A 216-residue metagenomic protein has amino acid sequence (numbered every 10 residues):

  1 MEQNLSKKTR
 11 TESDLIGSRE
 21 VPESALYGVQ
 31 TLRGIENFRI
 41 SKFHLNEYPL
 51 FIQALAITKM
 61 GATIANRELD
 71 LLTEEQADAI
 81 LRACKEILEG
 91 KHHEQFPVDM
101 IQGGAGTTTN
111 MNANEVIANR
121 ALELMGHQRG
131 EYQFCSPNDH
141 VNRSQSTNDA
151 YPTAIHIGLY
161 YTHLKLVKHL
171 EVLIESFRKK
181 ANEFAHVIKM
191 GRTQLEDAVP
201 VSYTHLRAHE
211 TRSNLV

Functional and structural regions predicted by a protein language model:
M1-T9: Basic/polar N-terminal segments that are highly enriched at the extreme N-terminus, encompassing both cleavable
T11-Q30, G34: N-terminal, positively charged, Ser/Thr/Ala/Gly-biased leader segments that form transit/presequence-like amphipathic
L26-L32, P97-E115, A150: Conserved phosphate/anionic-ligand binding catalytic regions in large, soluble enzymes, centered on
L26-N37, S41, L55-E94, N114-H140 (+2 more regions): Long, well-ordered alpha-helical segments
K42-A54: An N-terminal, well-structured beta->alpha segment
T107-T108, N142-A154, H186-V187, G191 (+1 more regions): A structural signal for small-residue-enriched, beta-sheet-centric alpha/beta enzyme cores and oligomeric scaffold folds
T204-T211: Conserved small/polar residues in nucleotide/adenosyl-binding loops
